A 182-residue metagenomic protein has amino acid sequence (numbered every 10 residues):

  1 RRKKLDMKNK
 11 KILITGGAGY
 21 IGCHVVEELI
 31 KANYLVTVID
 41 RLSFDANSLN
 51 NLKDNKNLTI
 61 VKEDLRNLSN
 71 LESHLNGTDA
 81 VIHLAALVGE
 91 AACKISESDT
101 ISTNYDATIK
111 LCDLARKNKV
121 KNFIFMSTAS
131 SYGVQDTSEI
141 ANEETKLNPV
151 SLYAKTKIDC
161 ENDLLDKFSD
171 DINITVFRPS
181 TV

Functional and structural regions predicted by a protein language model:
L5-A80, G89: N-terminal Rossmann/SDR dinucleotide-binding element
K11, L35, K121-N122, N173: Residues at the starts of beta-strands that form the adenosine-phosphate
T15, I39, V81-A85, F123-A129 (+1 more regions): SDR active-site strand-loop-helix element
H24, E28, L114, D163: Rossmann-fold NAD(P)-dependent oxidoreductase module
A46, V88-A92, Y132-V134: Short beta->alpha connector loops of Rossmann-like oxidoreductase domains
L65-T103, L114-K117: NAD(P)H-binding glycine-rich loop region in Rossmannoid oxidoreductase-like domains and their noncatalytic homologs
I95-S98, S102-K110, N122, S131 (+2 more regions): Catalytic helix-loop patch of NAD(P)-dependent Rossmann-fold dehydrogenases
